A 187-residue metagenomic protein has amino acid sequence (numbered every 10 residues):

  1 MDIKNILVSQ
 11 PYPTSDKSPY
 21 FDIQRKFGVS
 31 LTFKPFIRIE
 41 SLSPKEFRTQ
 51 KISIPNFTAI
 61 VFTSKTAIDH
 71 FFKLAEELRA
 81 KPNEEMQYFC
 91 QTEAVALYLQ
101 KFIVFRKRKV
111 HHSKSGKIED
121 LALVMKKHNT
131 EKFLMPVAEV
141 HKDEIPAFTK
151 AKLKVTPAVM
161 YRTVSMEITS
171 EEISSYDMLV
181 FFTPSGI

Functional and structural regions predicted by a protein language model:
M1-I187: Conserved beta-alpha
